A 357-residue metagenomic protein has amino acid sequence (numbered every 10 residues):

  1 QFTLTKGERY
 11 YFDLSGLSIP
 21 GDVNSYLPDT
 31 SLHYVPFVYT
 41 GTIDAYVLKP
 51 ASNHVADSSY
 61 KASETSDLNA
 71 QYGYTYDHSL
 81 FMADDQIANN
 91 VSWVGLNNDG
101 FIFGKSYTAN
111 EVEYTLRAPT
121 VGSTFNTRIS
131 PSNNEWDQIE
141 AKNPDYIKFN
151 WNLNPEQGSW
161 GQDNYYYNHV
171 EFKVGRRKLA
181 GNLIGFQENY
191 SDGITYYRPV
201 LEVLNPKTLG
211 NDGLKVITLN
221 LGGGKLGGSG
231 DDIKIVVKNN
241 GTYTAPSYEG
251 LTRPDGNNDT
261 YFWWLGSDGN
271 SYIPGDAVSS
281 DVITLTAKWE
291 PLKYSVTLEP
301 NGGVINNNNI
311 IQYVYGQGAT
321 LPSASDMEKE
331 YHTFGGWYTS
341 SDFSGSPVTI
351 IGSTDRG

Functional and structural regions predicted by a protein language model:
Q1-A70, Y74-F81, R198-G210: GGW-centered surface loops in extracellular recognition modules
Q1-F2, K6-R9, F37-Y39, D44 (+6 more regions): C-terminal, surface-exposed recognition/capping segments
L4-Y11, G16, K207-G357: Secondary-structure capping and domain/repeat boundary segments
P28, G73, Y190, D276-V278 (+1 more regions): Sterically constrained small-residue positions within well-ordered secondary structures of folded domains
K49-S52, V94-N97, D232-K234, I311: Surface-exposed beta-strand edges and their flanking turn/coil or helix-capping segments
A83-A88, A277: Secondary-structure transition/turn motif
